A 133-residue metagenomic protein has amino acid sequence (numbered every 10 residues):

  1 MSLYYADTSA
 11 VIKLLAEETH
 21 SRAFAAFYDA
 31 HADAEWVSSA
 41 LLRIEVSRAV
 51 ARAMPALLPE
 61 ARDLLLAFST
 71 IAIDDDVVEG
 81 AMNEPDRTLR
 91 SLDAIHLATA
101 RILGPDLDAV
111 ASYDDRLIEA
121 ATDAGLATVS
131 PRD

Functional and structural regions predicted by a protein language model:
M1-S38, V50-R62, L126, R132-D133: Short, well-structured N-terminal submotif of metal-dependent ribonuclease cores
S2-L3, S39, R43, R52 (+2 more regions): Acidic, PIN/NYN-like endoribonuclease modules and their adjacent C-terminal/linker elements
D7, D93, D114: Acidic active-site catalytic centers that drive phospho-/nucleotidyl reactions and related ester hydrolyses
A10-V11, L42, V77, H96 (+1 more regions): Alpha-helix capping/helix-boundary segments
V46: His/Asp/Glu-enriched, well-ordered alpha-helical/loop segment that forms or immediately abuts the divalent-metal
D63, A98, E119: Surface-exposed charge patches
L66-T99: Acidic catalytic patch
